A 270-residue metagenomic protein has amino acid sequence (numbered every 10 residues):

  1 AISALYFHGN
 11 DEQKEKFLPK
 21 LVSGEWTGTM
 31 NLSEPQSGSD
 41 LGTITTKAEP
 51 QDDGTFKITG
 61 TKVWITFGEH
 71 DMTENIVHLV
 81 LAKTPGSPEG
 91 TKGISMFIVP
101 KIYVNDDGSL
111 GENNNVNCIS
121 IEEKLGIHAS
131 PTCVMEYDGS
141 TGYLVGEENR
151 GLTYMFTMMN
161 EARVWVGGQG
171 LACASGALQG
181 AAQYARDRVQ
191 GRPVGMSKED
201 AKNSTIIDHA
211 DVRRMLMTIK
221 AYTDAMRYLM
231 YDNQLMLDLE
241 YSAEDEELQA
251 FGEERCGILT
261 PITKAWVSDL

Functional and structural regions predicted by a protein language model:
S3-F17, L21-L41, V63, H78 (+6 more regions): Glycine/proline-enriched, intrinsically flexible loops and inter-domain linkers
G9-Q51, Q234-E253, T260: Internal maturation/activation junctions in enzymes
E25-T27, T43-T45, D53, N75-V77 (+5 more regions): Active-site lining segments that contact anionic ligands and/or coordinate catalytic metals
T29-N31, T45-E49, K57-T59, W64-T66 (+8 more regions): Structured core elements
T55, T59-N113: A short core secondary-structure module
W64, Y103-I119, K124, P131-A162 (+1 more regions): A glycine-rich, basic-preceded beta-loop-alpha segment at the flavin cofactor/substrate interface of flavin-utilizing
R163-A243: Extended amphipathic alpha-helical segments enriched in small hydrophobics
E253-L270: Charged, glycine-rich active-site and insertion segments that engage polyanionic ligands
